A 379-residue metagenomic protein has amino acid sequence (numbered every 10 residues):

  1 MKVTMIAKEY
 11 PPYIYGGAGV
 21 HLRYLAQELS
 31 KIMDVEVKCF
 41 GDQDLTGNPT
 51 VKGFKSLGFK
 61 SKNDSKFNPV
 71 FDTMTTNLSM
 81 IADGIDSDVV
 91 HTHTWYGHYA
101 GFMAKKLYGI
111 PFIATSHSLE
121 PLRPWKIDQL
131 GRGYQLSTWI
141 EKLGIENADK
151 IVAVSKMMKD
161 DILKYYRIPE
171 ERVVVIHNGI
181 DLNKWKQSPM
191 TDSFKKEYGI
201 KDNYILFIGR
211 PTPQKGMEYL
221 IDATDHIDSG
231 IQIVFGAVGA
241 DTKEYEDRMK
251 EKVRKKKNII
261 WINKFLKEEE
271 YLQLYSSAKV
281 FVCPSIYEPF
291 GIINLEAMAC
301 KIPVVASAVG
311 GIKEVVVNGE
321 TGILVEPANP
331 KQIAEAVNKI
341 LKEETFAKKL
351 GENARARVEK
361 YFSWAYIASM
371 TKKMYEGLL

Functional and structural regions predicted by a protein language model:
M1-T46, D225: N-terminal subdomain of nucleotide-sugar transferases
P111, L122-L143, M190: Nucleotide-sugar donor phosphate/pyrophosphate-binding loop at the beta->alpha transition of glycosyltransferases
M157, G179: Carbohydrate-associated surface elements
E246-E269: Nucleotide-activated donor-binding/catalytic signature segment of Leloir-type glycosyltransferases, i.e., the conserved
Q273-A278: Short alpha-helical donor nucleotide-sugar binding micro-motif in glycosyltransferases
I286: Aromatic "clamp/platform" in nucleotide-sugar-dependent glycosyltransferases that forms part of the donor/acceptor
P303-A306, V316: Short hydrophobic beta-strand element within catalytic cores of glycosyltransferases and related nucleotide-activated
N318-G319, I323-P330, K339-T345: Conserved acidic donor-binding segment of nucleotide-sugar-dependent glycosyltransferases
